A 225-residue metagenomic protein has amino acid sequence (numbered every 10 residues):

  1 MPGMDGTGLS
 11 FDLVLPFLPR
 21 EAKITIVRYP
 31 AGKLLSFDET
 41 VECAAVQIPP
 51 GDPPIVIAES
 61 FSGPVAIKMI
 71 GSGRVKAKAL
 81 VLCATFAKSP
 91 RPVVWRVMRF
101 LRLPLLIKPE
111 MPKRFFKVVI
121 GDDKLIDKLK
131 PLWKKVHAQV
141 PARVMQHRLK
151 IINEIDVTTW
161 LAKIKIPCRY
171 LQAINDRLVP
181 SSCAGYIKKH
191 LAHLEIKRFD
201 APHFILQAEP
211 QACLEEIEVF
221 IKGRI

Functional and structural regions predicted by a protein language model:
M1-L34: Conserved HGGG/HGGXW glycine-rich cap/lid loop of the alpha/beta-hydrolase fold
L35-F37, A201-L214: Catalytic histidine-centered segment of alpha/beta-hydrolase-like enzymes
F37, G71, V75-K108: Flexible "cap/lid" loop of the alpha/beta hydrolase fold
A58-S62, A66: Gly/Ala-rich beta-loop-alpha elbow adjacent to hydrolase catalytic centers
R91-V93, P109-A162: Conserved alpha/beta-hydrolase catalytic His-Asp/Glu region
I164, Y170-Q172, D176: Short beta-strand/loop motif that positions the catalytic acidic residue of the alpha/beta-hydrolase fold
I166, P180-K188: Short alpha-helix in the alpha/beta-hydrolase fold that links the catalytic acid
N175-V179, F204: Acidic catalytic loop of the alpha/beta-hydrolase fold
